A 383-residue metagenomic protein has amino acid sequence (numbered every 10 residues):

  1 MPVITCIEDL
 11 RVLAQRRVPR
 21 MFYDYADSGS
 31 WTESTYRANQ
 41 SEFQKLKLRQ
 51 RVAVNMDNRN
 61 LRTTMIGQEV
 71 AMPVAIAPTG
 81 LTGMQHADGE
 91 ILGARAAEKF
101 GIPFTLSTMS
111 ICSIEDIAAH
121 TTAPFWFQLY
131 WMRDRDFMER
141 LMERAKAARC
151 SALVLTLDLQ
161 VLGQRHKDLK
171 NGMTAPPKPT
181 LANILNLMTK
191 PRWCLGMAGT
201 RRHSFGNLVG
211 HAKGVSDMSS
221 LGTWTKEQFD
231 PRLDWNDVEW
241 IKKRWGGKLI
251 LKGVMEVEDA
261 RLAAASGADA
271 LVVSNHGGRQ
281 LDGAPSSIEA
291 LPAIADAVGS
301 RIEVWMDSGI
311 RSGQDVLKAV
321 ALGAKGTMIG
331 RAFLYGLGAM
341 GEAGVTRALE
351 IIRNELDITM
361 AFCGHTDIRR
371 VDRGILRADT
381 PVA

Functional and structural regions predicted by a protein language model:
M1-Q44, S204, E289-A383: Alpha/beta catalytic cores of nucleotide-metabolism and tRNA/nucleoside-modifying enzymes
M1-Q68, M173-L233, R369-V371, R377-A383: An N-cap/entry alpha-helix motif that binds or orients negatively charged groups
K47, R62-T64, P73-A77, P103-S107 (+2 more regions): Short, conserved beta-strand segments within well-ordered enzyme catalytic domains that often line or immediately flank
N55-L61, S110-D116, M132-R133, D158-Q160: Short, glycine/charge-rich beta-strand/loop segments that flank catalytic centers and engage negatively charged groups
V70-M109: Glycine-rich active-site/cofactor-binding loop and its immediate structural neighborhood
L81, R95, D116, H120 (+3 more regions): Alpha/beta enzyme core
A87-D88, D282-P285, M340-G341: Short, solvent-exposed loop/turn segments at secondary-structure boundaries
K99-H120, P124-M138: A gly/proline- and charged-residue-enriched helix-loop-helix capping module
